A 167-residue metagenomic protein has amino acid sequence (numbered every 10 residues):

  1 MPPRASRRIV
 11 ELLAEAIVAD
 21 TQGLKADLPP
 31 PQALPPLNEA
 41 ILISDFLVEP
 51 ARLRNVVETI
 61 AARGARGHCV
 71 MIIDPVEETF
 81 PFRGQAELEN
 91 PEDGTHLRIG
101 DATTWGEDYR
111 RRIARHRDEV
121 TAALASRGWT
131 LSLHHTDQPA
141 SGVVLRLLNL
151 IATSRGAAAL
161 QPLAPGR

Functional and structural regions predicted by a protein language model:
M1-R167: Exposed, interaction-prone extracellular/peripheral surfaces
